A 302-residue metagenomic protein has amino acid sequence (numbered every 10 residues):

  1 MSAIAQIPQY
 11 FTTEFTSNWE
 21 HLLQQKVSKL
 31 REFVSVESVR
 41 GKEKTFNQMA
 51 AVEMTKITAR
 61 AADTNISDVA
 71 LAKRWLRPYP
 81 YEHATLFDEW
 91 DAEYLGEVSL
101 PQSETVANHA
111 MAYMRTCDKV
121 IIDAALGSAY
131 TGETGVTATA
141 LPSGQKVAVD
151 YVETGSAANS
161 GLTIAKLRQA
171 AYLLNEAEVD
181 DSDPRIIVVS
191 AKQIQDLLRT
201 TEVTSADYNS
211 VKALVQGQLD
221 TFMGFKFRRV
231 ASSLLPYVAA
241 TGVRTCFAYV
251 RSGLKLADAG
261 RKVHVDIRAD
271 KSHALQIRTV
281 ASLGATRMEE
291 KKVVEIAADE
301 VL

Functional and structural regions predicted by a protein language model:
S2-L30, E37-E43, N47-T55, L71-P78 (+3 more regions): Sequence/fold signature of self-assembling virion shell proteins
E32-V34, N175: Catalytic micro-motifs at enzyme active sites that drive phosphoryl/nucleotidyl and oxygen chemistry
A51, A72-S103, L167-R199: Structured, hydrophobic secondary-structure cores that serve as assembly/anchoring elements
M54, E93, C117, Q195 (+1 more regions): Residue-level signal for secondary-structure boundary sites
R60-L71: Active-site-surrounding "flap" and adjacent substrate/cofactor-binding loops of secreted or lumenal enzymes, prototyped
P80-E82, N108-H109, I277: Oligomerization/assembly interface segments of phage tail-like spikes and tubes
E93-L173, E295-L302: Alpha-helical scaffold segments that mediate packing/assembly in large oligomeric complexes
G127-S128, G132-T154, L167-T201, D220-L235: Internal, well-folded beta-alpha domain core
